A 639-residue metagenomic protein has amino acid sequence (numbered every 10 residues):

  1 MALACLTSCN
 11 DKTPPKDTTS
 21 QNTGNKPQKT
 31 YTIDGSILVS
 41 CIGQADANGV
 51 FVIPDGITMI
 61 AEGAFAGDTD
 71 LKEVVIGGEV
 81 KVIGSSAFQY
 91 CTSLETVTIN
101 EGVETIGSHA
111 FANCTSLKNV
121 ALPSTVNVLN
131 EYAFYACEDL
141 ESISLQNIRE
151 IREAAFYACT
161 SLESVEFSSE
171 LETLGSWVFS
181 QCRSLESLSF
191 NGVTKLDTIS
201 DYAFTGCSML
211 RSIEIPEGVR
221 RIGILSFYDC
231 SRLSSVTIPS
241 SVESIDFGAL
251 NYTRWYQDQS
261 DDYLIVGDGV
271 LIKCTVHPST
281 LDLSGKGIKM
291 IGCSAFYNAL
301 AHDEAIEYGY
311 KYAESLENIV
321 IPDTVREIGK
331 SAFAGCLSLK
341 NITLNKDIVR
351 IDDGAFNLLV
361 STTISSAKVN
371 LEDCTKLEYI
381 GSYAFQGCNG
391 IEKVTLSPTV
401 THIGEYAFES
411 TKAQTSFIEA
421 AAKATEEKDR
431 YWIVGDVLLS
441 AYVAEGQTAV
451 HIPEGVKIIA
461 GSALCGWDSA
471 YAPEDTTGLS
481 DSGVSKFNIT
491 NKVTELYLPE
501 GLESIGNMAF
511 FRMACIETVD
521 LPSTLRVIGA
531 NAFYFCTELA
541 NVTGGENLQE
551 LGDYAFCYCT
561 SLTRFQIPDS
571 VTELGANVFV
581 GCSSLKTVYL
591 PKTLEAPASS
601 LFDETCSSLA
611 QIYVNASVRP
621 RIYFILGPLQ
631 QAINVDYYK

Functional and structural regions predicted by a protein language model:
C5-S8: C-terminal motif of bacterial Sec signal peptides marking the signal peptidase cleavage site
N10-K12: Bacterial signal peptide processing site
P15-N25: N-terminal, intrinsically disordered, polar/charged segments of Gram-positive cell-envelope systems that serve as
K26-Y31, S36, Q44-M59, D68-V82 (+22 more regions): Structural signature of tandem-repeat unit edges
E62-A64, S85-A87, G107-A110, N130-A133 (+16 more regions): Consensus positions within tandem repeat domains that build extended binding/scaffold surfaces
F602-E604, L626-G627: A structural signal for leucine-rich repeat
